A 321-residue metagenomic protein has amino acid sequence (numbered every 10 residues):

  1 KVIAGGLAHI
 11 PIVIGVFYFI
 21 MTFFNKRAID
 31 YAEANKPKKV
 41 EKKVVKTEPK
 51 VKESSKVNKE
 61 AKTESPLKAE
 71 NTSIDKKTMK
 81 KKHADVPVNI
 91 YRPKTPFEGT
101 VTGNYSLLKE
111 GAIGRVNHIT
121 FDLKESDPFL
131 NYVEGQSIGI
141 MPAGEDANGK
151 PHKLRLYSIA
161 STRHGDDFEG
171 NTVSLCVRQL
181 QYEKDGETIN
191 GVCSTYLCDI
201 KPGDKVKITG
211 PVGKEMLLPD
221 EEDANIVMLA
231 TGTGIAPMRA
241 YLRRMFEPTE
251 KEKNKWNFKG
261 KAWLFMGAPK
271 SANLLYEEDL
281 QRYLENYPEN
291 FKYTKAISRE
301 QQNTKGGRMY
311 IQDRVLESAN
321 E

Functional and structural regions predicted by a protein language model:
V2-G6, I10-E98, A112-G114, V206 (+2 more regions): Reductase modules of NAD(P)H-dependent flavoproteins
V86-K201, S298-R299: Ferredoxin-reductase
T102, Y182-E183, I200, V212-L229 (+2 more regions): Transmitter module of two-component histidine kinases
T120-D122, R239, E278-D279: Acyl-thioester-processing domains in fatty-acid/polyketide/NRPS systems
L123, V177-Q179, G210, A230-T231 (+2 more regions): Short, structured patches in soluble enzyme cores that scaffold and shape functional sites
P128-H152, L229-W263: Classical protein tyrosine phosphatase
I138, V206-I208: Generic structural signal for buried aliphatic residues
G144-A147, G210-E215: Short, charged beta-turn/beta-strand-edge "cap" motif at the junction between a beta-strand and an adjacent loop
